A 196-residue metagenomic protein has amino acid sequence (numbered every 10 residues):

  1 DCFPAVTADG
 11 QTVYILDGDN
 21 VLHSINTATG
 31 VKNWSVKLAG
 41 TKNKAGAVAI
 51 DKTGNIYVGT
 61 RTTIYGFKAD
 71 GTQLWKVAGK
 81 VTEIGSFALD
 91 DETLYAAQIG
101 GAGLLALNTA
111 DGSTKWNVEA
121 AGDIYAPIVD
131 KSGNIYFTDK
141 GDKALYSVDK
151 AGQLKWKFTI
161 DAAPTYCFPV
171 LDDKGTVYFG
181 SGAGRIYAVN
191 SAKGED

Functional and structural regions predicted by a protein language model:
D1-D196: Extracytoplasmic/lumenal domain signature
